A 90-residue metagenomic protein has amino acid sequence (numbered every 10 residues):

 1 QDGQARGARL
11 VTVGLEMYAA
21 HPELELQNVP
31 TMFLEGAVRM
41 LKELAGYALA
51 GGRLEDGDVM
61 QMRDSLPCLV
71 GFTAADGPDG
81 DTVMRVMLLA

Functional and structural regions predicted by a protein language model:
Q1-A90: Acidic, proline/glycine-rich low-complexity IDRs
